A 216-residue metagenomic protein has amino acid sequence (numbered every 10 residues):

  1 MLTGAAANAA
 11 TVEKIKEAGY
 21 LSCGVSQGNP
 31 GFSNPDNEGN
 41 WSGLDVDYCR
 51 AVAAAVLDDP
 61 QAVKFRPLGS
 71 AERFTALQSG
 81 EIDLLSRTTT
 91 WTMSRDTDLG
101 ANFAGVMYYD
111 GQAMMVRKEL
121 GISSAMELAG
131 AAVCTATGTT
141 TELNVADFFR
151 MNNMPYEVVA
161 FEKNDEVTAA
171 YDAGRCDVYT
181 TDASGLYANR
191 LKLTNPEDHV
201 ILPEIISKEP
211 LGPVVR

Functional and structural regions predicted by a protein language model:
T3-A9: Sec/Tat signal peptide C-region and signal peptidase I cleavage site
T11, E72-R73, S124, E166-V167 (+1 more regions): Short acidic active-site motifs
T11-T88: Extracytoplasmic small-molecule ligand-binding "clamshell" domains of the periplasmic binding protein/Venus flytrap
K16-E17, A53-D58, Q78-I82, E119-L120 (+6 more regions): Sec-exported extracytoplasmic/periplasmic mature domains
S22-G31, W41-V56, T90-W91, D110-N164 (+1 more regions): Bilobed "Venus flytrap"/periplasmic-binding protein-like clamshell domains and structurally analogous long
R50, A54, A62-E127, E197-I206: Acidic, polar ligand-binding/catalytic clefts
E72, T88-D98, N144-M151, D172-A173 (+1 more regions): A ligand-binding cleft/hinge motif common to bilobed small-molecule-binding domains
P210-R216: A short beta-strand structural signal in non-transmembrane regions
